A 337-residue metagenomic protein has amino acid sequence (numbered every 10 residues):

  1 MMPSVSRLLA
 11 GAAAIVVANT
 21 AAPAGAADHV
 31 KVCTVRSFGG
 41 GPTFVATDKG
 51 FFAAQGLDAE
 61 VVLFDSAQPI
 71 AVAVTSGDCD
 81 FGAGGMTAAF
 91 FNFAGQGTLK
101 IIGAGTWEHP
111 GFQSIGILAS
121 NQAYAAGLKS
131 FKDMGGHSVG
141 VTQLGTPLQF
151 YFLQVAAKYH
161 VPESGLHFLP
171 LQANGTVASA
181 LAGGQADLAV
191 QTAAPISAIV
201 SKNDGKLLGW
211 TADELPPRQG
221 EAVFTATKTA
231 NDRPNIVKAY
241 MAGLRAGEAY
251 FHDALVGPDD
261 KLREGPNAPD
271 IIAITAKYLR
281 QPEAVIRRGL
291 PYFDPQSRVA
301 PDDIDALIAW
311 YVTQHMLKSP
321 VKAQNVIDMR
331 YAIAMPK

Functional and structural regions predicted by a protein language model:
M1-A10: Bacterial N-terminal signal peptides that target proteins for export
A12, A24-K49, A53-Q55, D305-K337: N-terminal hydrophobic or amphipathic helices and topogenic motifs
A18-P23: N-terminal signal peptide c-region/cleavage motif recognized by signal peptidases
D28-V161, H167-L171, A180, D187-A193 (+2 more regions): Short, glycine-/small- and polar/acidic-enriched structural segments that line small-molecule recognition paths
S37, F64-Q68, A83, Q143-P147 (+5 more regions): Soluble non-cytosolic domains of exported or imported proteins
W107-G116, D204-T229, R233, M241-L244 (+3 more regions): Periplasmic-binding protein-like
I199: Short helix- or helix-capping micro-motifs that position conserved polar/aromatic residues at function-defining sites
N231-K318: Secondary-structure end/capping motifs
